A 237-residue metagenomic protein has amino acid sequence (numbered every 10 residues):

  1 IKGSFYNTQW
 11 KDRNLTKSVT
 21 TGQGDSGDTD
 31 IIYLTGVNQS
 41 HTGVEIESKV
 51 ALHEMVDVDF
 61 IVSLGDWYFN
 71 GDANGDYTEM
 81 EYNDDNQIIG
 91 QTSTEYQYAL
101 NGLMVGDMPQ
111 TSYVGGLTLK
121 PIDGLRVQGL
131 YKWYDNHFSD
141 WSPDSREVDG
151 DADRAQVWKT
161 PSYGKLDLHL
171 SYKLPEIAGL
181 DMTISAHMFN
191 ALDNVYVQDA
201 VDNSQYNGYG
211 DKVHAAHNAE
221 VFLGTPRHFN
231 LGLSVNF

Functional and structural regions predicted by a protein language model:
S4, R154-T160, S171, A219: Short, glycine/charged-rich beta-strand-loop motifs at protein surfaces that mediate ligand recognition and catalysis
Y6-K11, I32-P143, S234: Gram-negative outer-membrane beta-barrel transporters
L15-Y33, N70-G102, S139-Q156, Q198-A219: Solvent-exposed loop segments that connect transmembrane elements
N38-T42, P109-Y113, S162-L166, L180 (+1 more regions): Residues that define the transmembrane beta-barrel architecture of outer-membrane proteins
H53, D57-D59, S63, T160-L168 (+2 more regions): Conserved long hydrophobic alpha-helices within structured protein cores
G124, W133-D144, Y172-F237: C-terminal beta-signal and adjacent terminal beta-strands/loops of Gram-negative outer-membrane beta-barrel proteins
